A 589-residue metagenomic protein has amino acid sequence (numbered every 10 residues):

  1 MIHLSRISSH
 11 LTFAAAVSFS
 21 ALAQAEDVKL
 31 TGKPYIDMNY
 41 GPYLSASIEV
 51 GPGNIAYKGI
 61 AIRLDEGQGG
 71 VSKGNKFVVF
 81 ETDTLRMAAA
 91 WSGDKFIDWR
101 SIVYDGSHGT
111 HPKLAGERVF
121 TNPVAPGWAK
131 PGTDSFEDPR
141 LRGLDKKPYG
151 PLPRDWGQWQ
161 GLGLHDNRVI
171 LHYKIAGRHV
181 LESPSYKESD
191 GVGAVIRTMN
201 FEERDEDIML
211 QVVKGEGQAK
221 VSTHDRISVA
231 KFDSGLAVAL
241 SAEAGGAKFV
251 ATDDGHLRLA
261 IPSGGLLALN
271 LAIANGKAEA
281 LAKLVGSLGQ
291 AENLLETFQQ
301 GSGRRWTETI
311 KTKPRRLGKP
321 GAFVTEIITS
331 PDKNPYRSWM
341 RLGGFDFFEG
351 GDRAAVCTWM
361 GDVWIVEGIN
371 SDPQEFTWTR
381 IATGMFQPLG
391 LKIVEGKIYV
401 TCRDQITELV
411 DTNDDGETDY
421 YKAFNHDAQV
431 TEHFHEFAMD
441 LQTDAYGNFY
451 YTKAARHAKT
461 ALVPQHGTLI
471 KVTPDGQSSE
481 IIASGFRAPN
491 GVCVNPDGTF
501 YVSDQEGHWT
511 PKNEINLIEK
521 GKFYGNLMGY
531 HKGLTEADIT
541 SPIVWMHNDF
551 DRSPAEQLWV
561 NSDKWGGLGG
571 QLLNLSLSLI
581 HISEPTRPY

Functional and structural regions predicted by a protein language model:
A25-I196, D207-D233: Beta-strand-rich N-terminal accessory domains
K319-K333, S371-G384, T412-T431, P464-A488 (+3 more regions): Blade-edge beta-strand/turn elements of extracellular beta-propeller and related beta-sheet repeat scaffolds
T329-G361: Beta-strand-rich domains and repeat architectures in extracellular enzymes and scaffolds, especially beta-propellers
P335-G344, H435-Q442, W545-W559: Signature of short aromatic-glycine-proline-rich micro-motifs recurring in repeat-based ectodomains
D346, K392, Q442, N490-C493 (+1 more regions): Conserved beta-strand position repeated across blades of beta-propeller domains
R353-C357, K397-V400, N448-T452, T499-S503 (+1 more regions): Conserved beta-propeller blade signature
V366-D372, L409-G416, K520-Y524: Short loop/turn segments immediately following beta-strands, especially the blade-tip and inter-blade linker loops
I580-Y589: Single conserved hydrophobic/aromatic residue that forms the stacking wall/gate of nucleotide- or nucleobase-binding
